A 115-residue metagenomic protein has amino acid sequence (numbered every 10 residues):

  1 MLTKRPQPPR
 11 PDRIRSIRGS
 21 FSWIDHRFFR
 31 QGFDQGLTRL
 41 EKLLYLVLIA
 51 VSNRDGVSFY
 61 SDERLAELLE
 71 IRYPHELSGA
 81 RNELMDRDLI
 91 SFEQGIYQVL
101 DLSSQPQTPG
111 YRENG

Functional and structural regions predicted by a protein language model:
M1-G56, E63: Short recognition helix of helix-turn-helix/winged-helix DNA-binding domains
D34, L40, A50-Q105: Winged helix-turn-helix DNA-binding recognition segment
Q105-G115: Short, amphipathic alpha-helical interaction segments positioned at domain boundaries
